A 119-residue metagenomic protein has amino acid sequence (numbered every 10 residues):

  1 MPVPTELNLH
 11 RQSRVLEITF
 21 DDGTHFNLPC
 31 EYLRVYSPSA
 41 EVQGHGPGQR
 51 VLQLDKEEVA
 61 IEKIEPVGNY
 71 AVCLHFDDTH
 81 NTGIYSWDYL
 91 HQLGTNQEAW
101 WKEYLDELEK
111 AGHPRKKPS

Functional and structural regions predicted by a protein language model:
M1-S119: Motif-centric detector for short Cys/His coordination patterns
